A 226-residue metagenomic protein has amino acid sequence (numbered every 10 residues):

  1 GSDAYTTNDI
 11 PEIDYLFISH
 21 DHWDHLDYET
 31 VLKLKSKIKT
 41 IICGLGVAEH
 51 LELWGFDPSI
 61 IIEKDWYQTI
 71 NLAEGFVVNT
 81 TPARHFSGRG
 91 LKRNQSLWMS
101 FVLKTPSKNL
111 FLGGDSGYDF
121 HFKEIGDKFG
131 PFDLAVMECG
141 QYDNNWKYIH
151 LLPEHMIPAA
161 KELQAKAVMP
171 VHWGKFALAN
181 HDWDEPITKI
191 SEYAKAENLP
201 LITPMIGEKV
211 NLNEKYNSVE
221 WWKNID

Functional and structural regions predicted by a protein language model:
G1-D21, Y28-K33, C43-G46, G88 (+2 more regions): Pre-active-site segment of Zn-dependent metallo-hydrolases
N8-P11, S36, F56-S59, F76 (+3 more regions): Structured loop/turn residues at beta-strand edges in well-structured enzyme cores
Y15, T40-E49, N109, G117-I206: Cap/insert and terminal regions of metallo-dependent hydrolase folds
D27-K35, A179-T188, N213-E214: Metal-dependent catalytic neighborhoods of phosphoester/phosphodiester hydrolases
E29-K37, K104-L110: Short, surface-exposed connector motifs at secondary-structure boundaries
G44-K108, K189-G207, N213-Y216: Metallo-beta-lactamase
G113: Generic enzyme active-site microenvironment
V210-D226: Short, basic/aromatic-enriched C-terminal tail that caps enzymatic domains
